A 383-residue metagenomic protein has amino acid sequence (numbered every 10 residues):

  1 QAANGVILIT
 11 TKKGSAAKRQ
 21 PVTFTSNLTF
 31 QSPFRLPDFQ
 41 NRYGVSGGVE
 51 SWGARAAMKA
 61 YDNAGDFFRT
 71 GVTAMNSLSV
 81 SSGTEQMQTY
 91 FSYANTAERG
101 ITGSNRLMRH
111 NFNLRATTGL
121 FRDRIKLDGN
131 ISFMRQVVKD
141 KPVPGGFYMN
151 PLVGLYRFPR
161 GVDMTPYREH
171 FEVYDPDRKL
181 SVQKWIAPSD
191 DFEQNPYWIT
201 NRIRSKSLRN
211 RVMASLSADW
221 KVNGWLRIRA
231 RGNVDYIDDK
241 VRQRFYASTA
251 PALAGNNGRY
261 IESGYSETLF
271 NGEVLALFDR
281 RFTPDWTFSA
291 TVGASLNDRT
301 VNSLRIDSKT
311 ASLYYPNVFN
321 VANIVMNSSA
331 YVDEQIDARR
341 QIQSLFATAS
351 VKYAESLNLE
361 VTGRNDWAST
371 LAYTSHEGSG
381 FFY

Functional and structural regions predicted by a protein language model:
Q1-A3, N105-M108, V143: Short, glycine-/polar-rich solvent-exposed loops and beta-turns at beta-strand/coil boundaries
Q1-T23, T73-M75, T96-R99: A beta-strand signature from Gram-negative outer-membrane beta-barrel systems, especially the internal plug domain
A2, S15, S82-Q86, N95 (+2 more regions): A generic beta-sheet turn/junction motif
T11, N41, V72, L78-S82 (+5 more regions): Residues on the lipid-exposed face of transmembrane beta-strands in outer-membrane beta-barrel proteins
A16-A60, I101-T102, N111, R115-R211 (+3 more regions): Surface-exposed loop/interface segments of Gram-negative outer-membrane beta-barrel transport/assembly proteins
S26, Y93-A97, E360-W367, L371: Transmembrane beta-strand segments that form the barrel wall of outer-membrane beta-barrel proteins
T73, T84-E85, F121-D123, K221-N223 (+2 more regions): Outer-membrane beta-barrel channels and translocator barrels
R231, I342, A347-K352, L359-R364: Exposed, low-structure sequence patches enriched in small/polar residues
